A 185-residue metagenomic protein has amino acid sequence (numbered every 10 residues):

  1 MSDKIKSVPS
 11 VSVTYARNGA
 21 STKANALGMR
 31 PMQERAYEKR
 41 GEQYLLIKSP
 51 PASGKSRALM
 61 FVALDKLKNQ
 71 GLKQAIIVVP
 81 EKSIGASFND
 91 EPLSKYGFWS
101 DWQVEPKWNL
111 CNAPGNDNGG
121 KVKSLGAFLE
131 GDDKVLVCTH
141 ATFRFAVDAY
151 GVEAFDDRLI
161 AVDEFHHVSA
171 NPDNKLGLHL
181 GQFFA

Functional and structural regions predicted by a protein language model:
M1-S7, T139-T142: Accessory nucleic-acid engagement/destabilization modules that flank
K4-K48: Conserved pre-motif I regulatory segment
G41-I47, K73-Q74, D133-K134: Pre-Walker A (Motif I) flank of P-loop NTPase domains
E42-A63: Walker A/P-loop
I47, L136-C138, I160: Hydrophobic positions in the central parallel beta-sheet of the AAA+
S56-M60, G71-Q103, H140-T142: Conserved Walker A/P-loop ATP-binding site and its immediately adjacent core in helicase/helicase-like ATPase domains
F98-F145: Inter-Walker segment of RecA-like/P-loop motor cores
H140-T142, G151-A185: SF2 helicase catalytic motif II
